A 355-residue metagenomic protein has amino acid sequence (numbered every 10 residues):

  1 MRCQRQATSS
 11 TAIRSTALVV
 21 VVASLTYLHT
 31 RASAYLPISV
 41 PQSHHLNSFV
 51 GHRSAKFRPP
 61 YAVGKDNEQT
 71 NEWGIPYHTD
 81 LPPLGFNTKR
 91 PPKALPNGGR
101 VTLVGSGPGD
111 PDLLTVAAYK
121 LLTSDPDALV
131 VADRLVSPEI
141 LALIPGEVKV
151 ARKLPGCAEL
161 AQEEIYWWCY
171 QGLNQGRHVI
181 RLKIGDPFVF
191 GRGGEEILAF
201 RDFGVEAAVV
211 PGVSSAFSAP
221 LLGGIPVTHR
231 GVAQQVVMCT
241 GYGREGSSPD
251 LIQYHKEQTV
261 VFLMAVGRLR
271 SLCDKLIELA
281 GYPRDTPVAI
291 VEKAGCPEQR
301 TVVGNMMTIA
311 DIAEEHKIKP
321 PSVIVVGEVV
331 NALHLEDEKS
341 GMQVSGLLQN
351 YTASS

Functional and structural regions predicted by a protein language model:
M1-F49: N-terminal chloroplast transit peptides
R2-R5, Y27-T30, G51-H52, K56-V210 (+2 more regions): Class I S-adenosyl-L-methionine
D66-R90, G99-L103, E164, N174-V179 (+2 more regions): A contiguous loop/helix-start segment that scaffolds small-molecule binding in enzyme catalytic cores
G99, D110, I184-E257, R300-V303: Class I SAM-dependent methyltransferase SAM-binding "motif I" and its flanking Rossmann-like core
R134, R152-L154, P211-V213, T240-Y242 (+1 more regions): Residues at the C-termini of beta-strands that transition into short coil/loop
L143, L222-G223, K275: Residue-level signal for well-ordered alpha-helical positions
E147-K153, G204-A208, V227-Q234, G281-I290: Short hydrophobic/aromatic-enriched beta-strand-loop microsegments
V148-V150, W167, L198, G224-R230 (+2 more regions): Short, hinge-like loop/turn segments at secondary-structure boundaries
